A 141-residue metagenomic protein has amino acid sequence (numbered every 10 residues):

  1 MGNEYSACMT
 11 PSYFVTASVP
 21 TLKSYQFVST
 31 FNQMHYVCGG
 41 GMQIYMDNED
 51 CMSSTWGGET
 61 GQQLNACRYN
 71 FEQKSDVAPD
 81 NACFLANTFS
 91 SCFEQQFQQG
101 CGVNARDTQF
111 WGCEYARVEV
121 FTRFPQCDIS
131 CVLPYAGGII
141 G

Functional and structural regions predicted by a protein language model:
M1-G141: Mature extracellular/luminal domains of secreted and GPI-anchored eukaryotic proteins, especially small
